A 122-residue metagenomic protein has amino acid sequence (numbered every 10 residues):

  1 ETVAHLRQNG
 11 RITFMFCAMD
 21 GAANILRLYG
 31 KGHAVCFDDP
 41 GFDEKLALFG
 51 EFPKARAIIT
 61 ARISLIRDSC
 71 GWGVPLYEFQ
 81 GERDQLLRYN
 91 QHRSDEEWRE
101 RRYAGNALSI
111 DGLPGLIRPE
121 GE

Functional and structural regions predicted by a protein language model:
E1-E122: Binding-site signature for planar aromatic cofactors or substrates
